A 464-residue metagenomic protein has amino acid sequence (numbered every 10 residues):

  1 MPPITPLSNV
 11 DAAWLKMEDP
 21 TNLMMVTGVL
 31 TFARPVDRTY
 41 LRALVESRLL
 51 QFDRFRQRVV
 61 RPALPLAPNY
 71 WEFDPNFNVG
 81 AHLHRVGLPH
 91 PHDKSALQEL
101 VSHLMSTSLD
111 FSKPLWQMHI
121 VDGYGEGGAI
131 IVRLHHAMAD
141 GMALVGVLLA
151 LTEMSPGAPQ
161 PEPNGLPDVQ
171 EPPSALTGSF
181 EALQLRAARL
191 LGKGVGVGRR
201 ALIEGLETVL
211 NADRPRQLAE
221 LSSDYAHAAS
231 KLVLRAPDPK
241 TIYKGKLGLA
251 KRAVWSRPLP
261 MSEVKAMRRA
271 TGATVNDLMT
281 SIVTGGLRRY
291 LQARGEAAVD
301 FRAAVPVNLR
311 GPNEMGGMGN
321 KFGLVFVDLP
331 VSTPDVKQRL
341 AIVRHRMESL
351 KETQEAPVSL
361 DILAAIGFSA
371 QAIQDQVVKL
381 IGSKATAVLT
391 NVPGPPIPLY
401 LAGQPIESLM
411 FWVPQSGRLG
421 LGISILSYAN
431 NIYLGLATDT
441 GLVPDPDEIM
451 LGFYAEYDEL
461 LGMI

Functional and structural regions predicted by a protein language model:
M1-V10, E18, T27-L419, I423-Y454 (+1 more regions): Soluble acyl-CoA-dependent acyltransferase catalytic core bearing the H(X)4D motif
L23-M25: Short, surface-exposed loop/turn motifs at beta-strand boundaries within globular domains
